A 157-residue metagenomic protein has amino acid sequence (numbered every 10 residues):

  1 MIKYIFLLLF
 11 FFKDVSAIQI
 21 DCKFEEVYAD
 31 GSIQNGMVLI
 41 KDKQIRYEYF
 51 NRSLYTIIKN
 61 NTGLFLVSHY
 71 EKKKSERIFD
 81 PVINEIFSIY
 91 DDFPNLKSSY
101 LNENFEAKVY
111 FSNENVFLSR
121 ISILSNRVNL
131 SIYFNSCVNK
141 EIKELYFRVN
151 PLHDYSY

Functional and structural regions predicted by a protein language model:
Y4-K13: Sec-dependent N-terminal signal peptides
S16-G31: A short, Trp-centered hydrophobic/proline-enriched beta-strand micro-motif
I20-F24, V38-Q44, K140: Structured extracytoplasmic
K23, E48, I58, V67 (+2 more regions): Beta-strand residues in well-ordered beta-sheet regions across diverse protein folds
V27-G31, D42, E71-K73, L96 (+2 more regions): Non-transmembrane domains of secretory- and envelope-associated proteins
V38-E85: An acidic-aromatic
F79-K97: A charged amphipathic helix-loop-strand protein-protein interaction module that recurs in cytosolic assemblies
